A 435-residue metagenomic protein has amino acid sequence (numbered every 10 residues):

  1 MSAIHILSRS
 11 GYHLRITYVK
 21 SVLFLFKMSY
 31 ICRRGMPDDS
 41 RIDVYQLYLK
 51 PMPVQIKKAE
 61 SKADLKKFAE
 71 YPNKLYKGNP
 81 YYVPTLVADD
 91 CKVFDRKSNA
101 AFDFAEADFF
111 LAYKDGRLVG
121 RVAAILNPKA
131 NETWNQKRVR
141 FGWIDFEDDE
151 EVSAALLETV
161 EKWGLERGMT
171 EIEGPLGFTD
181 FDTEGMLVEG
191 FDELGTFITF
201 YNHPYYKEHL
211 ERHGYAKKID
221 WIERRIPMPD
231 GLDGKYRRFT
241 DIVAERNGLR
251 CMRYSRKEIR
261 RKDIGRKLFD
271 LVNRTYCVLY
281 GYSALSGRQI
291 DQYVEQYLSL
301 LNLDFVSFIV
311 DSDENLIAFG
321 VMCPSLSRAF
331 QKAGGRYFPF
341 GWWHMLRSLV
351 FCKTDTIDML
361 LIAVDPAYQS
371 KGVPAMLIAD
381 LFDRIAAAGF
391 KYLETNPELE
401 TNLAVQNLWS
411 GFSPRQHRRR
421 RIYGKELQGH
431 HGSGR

Functional and structural regions predicted by a protein language model:
Y12, K20, K27-I31, R41-Y48: Short, positively charged and aromatic/hydrophobic N-terminal segments
V54, F200-G281: Acyltransferase donor/substrate-recognition loop-hinge adjacent to the catalytic core
K62-D64, P84-A88, K92-R96, F104-A112 (+6 more regions): Catalytic cores of nucleotide-enabled group-transfer and carboxylate-activating enzymes in metabolic and assembly-line
P72-K114, V122-E132, R253-I362: A conserved beta-strand-loop-helix scaffold within acyl/acetyltransferase catalytic domains
E132-G214, A333-G411: Acyl-donor binding region in acyl/amide transferases
R225-T240, S413, R421-R435: C-terminal "cap" of GNAT-fold acetyltransferases
